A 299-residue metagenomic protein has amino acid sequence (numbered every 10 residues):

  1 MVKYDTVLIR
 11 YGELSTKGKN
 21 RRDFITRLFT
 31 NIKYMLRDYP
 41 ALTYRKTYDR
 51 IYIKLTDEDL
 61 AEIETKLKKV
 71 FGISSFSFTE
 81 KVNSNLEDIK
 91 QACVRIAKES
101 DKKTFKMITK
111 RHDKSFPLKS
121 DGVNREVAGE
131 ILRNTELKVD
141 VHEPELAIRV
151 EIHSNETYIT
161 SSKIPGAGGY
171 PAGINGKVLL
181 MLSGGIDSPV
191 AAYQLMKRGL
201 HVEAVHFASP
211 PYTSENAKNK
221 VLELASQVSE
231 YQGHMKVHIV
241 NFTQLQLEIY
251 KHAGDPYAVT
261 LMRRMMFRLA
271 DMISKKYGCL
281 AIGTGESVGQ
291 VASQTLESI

Functional and structural regions predicted by a protein language model:
M1-L179, P189-M235: RNA-binding accessory domains that recognize and position tRNA/RNA substrates
D113, S154, T243-Q244, V288: Active-site-proximal loop/turn and secondary-structure-junction residues that shape catalytic pockets, frequently
E126-I131, T135, K163, G169-N175 (+2 more regions): Active-site adenylate/phosphate-handling loop in enzymes that bind or generate adenylated species
G185: Conserved G/P- and acidic residue-centered "switch" motifs that form tight phosphate/ATP-binding loops in soluble
F207-P210, F242-T243, E286-V288: Short, ordered loop/turn segments at secondary-structure junctions
A225-K251: A conserved beta-strand->alpha-helix junction
